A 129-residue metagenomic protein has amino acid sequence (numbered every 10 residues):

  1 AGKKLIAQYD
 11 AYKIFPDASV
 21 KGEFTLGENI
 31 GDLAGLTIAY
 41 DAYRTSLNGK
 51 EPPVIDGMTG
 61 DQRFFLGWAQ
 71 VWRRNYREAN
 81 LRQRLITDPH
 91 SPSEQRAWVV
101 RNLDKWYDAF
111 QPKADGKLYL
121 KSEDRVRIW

Functional and structural regions predicted by a protein language model:
A1-W129: Zinc-dependent metallohydrolase catalytic domains
